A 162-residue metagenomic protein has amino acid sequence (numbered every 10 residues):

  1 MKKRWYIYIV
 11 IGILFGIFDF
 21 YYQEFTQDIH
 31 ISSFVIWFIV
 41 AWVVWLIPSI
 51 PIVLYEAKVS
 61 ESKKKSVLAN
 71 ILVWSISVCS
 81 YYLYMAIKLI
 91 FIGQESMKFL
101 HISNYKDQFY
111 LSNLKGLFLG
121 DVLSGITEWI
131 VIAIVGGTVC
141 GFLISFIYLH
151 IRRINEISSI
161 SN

Functional and structural regions predicted by a protein language model:
M1-L54: Transmembrane alpha-helical insertion/packing segments
I7-I11, K65-S77, E128, I132: Alpha-helical transmembrane segments of multi-pass membrane proteins
V44-I52, I134-S145: Hydrophobic cores of alpha-helical transmembrane segments in multi-pass inner/ER membrane proteins, independent
S49-Y81: Cytoplasmic juxtamembrane interface segments
Y81-Q108: Functional transmembrane-helix hotspots
F109-C140: Hydrophobic alpha-helical transmembrane segments
V139-S161: Cytosolic juxtamembrane helix at the C-terminal end of the final transmembrane segment
